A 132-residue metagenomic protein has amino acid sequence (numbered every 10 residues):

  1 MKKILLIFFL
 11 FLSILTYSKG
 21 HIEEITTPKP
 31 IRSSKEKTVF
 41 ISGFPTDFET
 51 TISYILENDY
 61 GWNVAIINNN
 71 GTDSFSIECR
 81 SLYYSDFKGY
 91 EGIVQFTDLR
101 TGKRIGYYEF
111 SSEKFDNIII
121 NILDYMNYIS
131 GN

Functional and structural regions predicted by a protein language model:
I4-T16: Sec-dependent N-terminal signal peptides
F9, R32, S85-F87: Sterically constrained small-residue positions within well-ordered secondary structures of folded domains
K19-K35, D47-N58, R100-N132: C-terminal/domain-edge helix-coil "capping" segments
H21-I25, Y54, N58-A65, N70-S112: Surface-exposed short loop/turn segments
S34-T38, T72: A general structural motif
I41-T46: Structural motif
